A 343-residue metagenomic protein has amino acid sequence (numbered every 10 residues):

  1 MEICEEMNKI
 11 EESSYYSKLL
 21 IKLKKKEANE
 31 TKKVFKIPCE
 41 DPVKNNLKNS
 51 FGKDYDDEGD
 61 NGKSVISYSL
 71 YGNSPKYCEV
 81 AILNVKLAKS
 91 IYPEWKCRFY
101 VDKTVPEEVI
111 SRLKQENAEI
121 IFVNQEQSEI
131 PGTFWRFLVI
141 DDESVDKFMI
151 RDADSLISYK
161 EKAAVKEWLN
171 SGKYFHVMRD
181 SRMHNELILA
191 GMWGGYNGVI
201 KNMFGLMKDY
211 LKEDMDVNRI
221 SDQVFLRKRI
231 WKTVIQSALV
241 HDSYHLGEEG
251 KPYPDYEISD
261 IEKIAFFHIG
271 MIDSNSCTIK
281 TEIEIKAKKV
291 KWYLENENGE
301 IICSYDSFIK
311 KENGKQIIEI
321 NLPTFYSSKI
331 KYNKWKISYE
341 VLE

Functional and structural regions predicted by a protein language model:
M1-P38: Alpha-helical protein-protein interaction scaffolds
I66-S74: A conserved hydrophobic helix/loop-capping motif in glycosyltransferases and polysaccharide synthases
L83-W95: Short, acidic, metal-binding catalytic loop of nucleotide-sugar glycosyltransferases
K96-K103: Short internal beta-strands
K103-D146: Active-site-proximal specificity loops/subdomain of glycosyltransferases
V145-D154: Short beta-strand-to-loop acidic/aromatic patch adjacent to the donor-nucleotide binding site
I157-I188: Conserved donor-nucleotide/metal-binding helix-loop-beta segment in metal-dependent transferases, i.e., the alpha-helix
Y196-N333, I337-S338: Catalytic core and acceptor-binding pocket of nucleotide-sugar-dependent glycosyltransferases
